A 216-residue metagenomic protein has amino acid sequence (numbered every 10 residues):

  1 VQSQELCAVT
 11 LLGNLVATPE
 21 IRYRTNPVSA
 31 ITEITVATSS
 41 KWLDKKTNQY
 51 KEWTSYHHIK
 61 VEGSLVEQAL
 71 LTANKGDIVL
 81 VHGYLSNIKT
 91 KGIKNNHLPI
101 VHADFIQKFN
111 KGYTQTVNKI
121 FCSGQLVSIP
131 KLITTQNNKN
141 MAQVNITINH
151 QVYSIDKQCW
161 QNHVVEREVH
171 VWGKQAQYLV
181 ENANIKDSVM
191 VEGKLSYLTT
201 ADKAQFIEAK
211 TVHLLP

Functional and structural regions predicted by a protein language model:
V1-P216: Single-stranded nucleic acid-binding surfaces, predominantly the OB-fold ssDNA-binding core
